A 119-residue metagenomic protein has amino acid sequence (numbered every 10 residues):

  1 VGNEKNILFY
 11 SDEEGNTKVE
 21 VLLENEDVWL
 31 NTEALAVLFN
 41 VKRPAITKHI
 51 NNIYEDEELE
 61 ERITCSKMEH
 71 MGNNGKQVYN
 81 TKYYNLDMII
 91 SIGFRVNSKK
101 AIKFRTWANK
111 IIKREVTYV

Functional and structural regions predicted by a protein language model:
V1-E33, V37-R43, H70-V119: Positively charged, aromatic-accented nucleic-acid-binding surfaces
N52-D56: Alpha-helical DNA-recognition elements
E58-G72: Short Lys/Arg-enriched helix C-cap and helix-to-coil transition segments that create basic nucleic-acid-contact patches
